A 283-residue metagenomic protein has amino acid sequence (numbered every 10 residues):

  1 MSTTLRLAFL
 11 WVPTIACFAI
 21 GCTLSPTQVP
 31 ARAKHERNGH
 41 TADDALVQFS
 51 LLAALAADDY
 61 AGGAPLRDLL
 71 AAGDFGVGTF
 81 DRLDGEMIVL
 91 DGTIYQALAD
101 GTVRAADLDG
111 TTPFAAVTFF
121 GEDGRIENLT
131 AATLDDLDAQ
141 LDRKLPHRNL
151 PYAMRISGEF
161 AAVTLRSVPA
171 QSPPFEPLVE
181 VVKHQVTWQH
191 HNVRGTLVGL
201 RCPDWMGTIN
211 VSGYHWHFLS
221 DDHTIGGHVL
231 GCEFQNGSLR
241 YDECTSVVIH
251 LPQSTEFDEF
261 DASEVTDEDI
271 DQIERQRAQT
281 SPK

Functional and structural regions predicted by a protein language model:
S2-V12: Bacterial N-terminal signal peptides that target proteins for export
L52-P113: N-terminal low-complexity or amphipathic/hydrophobic leaders
G92-D142: Hydrophobic alpha-helical segments and helix pairs
D135-L200, G207-I209: Long, positively charged binding patches that form subdomain-scale interaction surfaces for polyanionic ligands
V211-L219: Histidine-centered divalent-metal-coordination microenvironment in nucleic-acid enzymes
S220-S263: A hydrophobic, small-residue-rich beta->alpha segment in the mid-to-C-terminal subdomain of diverse proteins
A262-T280: Conserved catalytic alpha/beta cores of large enzymes that bind or transform nucleotide phosphates and polynucleotides
